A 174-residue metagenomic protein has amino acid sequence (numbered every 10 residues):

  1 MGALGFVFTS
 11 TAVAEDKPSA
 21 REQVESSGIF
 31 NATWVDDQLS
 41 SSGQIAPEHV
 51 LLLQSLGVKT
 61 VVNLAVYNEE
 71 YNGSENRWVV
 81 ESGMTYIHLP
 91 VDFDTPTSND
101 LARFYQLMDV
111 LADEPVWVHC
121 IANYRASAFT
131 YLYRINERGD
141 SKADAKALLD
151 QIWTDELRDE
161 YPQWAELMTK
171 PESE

Functional and structural regions predicted by a protein language model:
M1-V7: Bacterial N-terminal signal peptides
A12-V116, Y131-E174: Cys-dependent protein tyrosine phosphatase-like superfamily
V116-S127: A phosphate-binding catalytic loop at a beta-strand-loop-alpha-helix junction that coordinates phosphoryl groups
